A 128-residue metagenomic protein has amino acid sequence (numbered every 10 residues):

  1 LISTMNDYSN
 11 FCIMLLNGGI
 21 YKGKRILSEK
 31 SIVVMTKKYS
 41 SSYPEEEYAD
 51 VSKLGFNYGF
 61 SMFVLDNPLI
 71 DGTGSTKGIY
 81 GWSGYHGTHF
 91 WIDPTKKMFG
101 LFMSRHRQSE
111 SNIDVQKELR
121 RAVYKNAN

Functional and structural regions predicted by a protein language model:
L1-N128: Catalytic loop of the DD-peptidase/beta-lactamase superfamily, centered on the K-T-G motif and neighboring
